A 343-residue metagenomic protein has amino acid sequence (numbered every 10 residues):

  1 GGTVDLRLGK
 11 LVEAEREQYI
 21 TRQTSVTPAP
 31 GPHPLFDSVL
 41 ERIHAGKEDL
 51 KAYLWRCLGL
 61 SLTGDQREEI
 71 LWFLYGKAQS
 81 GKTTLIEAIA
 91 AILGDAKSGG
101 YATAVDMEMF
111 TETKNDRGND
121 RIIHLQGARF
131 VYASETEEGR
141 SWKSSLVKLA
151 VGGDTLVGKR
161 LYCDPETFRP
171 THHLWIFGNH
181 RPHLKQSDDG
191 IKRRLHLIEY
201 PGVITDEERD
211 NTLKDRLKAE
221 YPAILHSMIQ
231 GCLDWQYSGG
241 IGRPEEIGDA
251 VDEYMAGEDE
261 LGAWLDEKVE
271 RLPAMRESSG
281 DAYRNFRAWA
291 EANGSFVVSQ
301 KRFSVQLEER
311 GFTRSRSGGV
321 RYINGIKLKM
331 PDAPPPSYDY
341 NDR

Functional and structural regions predicted by a protein language model:
G1-S80, T84-R343: Feature primarily recognizes SF3-like P-loop helicase cores of small DNA viruses
